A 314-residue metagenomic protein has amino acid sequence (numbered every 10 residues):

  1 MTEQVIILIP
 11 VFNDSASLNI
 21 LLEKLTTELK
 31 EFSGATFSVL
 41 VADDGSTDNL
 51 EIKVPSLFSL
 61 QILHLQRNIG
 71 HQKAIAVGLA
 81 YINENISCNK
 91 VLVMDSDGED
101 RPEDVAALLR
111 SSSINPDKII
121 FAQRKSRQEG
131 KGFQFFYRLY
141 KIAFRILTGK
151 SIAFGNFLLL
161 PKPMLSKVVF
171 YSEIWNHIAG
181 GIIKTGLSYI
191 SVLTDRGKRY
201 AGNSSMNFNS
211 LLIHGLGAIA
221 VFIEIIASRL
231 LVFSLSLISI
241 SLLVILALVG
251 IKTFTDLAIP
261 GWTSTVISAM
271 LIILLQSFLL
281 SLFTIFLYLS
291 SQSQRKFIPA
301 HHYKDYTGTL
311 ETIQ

Functional and structural regions predicted by a protein language model:
Q4-I6, S38: Cell-envelope/extracellular polymer assembly enzymes that use nucleotide-activated donors
D14-K30: Short, well-formed alpha-helical segments that are part of the catalytic scaffolds of diverse glycosyltransferases
D14-S17, S46, R101: Donor nucleotide-sugar binding loop of glycosyltransferases
A16, G180, K184-Q314: Hydrophobic helical membrane-anchoring modules
S33-G45: Short beta-strand/loop segment that forms part of the nucleotide-sugar
D43-E51, G98-E99: A conserved acidic beta->alpha catalytic loop
L65-R67, H71-Y81, E99-N176, K198-A201 (+2 more regions): Acceptor/aglycone-binding surface of glycosyltransferases and processive sugar-polymer synthases
S87-E99: Short beta-strand-to-loop acidic/aromatic patch adjacent to the donor-nucleotide binding site
